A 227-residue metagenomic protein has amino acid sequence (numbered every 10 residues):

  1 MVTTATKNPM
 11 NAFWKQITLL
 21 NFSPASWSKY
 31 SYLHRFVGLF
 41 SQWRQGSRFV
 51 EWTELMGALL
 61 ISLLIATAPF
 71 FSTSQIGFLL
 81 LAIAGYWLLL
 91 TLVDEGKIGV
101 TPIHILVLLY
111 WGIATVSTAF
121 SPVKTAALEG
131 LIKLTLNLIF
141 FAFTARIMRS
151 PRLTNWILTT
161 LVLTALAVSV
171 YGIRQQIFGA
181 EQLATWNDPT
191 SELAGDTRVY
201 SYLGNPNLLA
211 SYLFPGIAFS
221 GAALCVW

Functional and structural regions predicted by a protein language model:
M1-E129, I139, R149-N155, T159-V162 (+1 more regions): Transmembrane signal-anchor hairpin modules in multi-pass inner-membrane enzymes, especially those that act on
L55, K133-L136, A210: Alpha-helical transmembrane segments of multi-pass membrane transport proteins
I61-I65, A82-A84, T115-V116, N155-G195 (+1 more regions): Alpha-helical transmembrane segments of multi-pass inner-membrane proteins
D94-E95, T144, G172, T185: Short alpha-helix boundary/capping motifs
L109-G112, F141, D196, A218: A general structural signal for well-ordered alpha-helical segments in protein cores
K124-I132, V199-P206: Membrane-embedded glycan-lipid processing machinery
L136-R146: Hydrophobic transmembrane alpha-helices
